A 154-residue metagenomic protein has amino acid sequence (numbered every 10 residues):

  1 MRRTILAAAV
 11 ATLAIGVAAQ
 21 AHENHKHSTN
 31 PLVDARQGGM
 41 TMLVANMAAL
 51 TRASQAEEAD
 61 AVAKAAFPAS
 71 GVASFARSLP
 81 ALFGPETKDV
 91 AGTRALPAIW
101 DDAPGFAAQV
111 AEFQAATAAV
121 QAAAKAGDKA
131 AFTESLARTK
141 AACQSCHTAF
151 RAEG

Functional and structural regions predicted by a protein language model:
M1-A7: Bacterial N-terminal signal peptides that target proteins for export
A7-A9, A19: Cleavable N-terminal signal peptides
I15, A137-K140: Processing junctions and N-termini across compartments
I15-A21: Sec/Tat signal peptide C-region and signal peptidase I cleavage site
E23-L136: Extracytoplasmic c-type cytochrome modules immediately beyond a signal peptide or single-pass transmembrane anchor
T139-F150: The canonical Cys-X-X-Cys-His
G154: Short Cys/His-rich "knuckle" micro-motifs
